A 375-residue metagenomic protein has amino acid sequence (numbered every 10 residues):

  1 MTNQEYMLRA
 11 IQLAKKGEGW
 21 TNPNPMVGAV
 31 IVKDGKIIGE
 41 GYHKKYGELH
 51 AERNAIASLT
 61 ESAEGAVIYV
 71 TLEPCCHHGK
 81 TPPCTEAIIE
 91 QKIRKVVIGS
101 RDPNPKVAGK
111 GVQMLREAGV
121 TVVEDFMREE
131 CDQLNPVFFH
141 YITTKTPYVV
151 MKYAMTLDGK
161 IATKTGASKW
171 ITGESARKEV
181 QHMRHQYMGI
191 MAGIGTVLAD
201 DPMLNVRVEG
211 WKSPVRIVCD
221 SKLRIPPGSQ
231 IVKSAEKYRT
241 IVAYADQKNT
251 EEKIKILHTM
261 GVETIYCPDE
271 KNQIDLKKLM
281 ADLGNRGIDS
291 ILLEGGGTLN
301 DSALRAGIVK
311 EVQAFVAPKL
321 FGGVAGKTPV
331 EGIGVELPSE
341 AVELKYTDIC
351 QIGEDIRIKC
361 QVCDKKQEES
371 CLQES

Functional and structural regions predicted by a protein language model:
N3-G17, N22-N24, A63, K80 (+2 more regions): Enzymes that bind and transform nitrogen-containing heteroaromatic metabolites
L8, Q12-K15, G39, H50-R53 (+4 more regions): A broad detector of short, well-ordered amphipathic alpha-helices that serve as recognition/interaction surfaces
A10-A14, A29, D34-G41, E130-T143 (+1 more regions): A short, flexible N-terminal coil/short beta segment enriched in small residues
G19-T21, V112, F126-A154: Proteins enriched for Cys/Gly/acidic motifs involved in redox and nucleic-acid/cofactor modification
P25-V27, M127-E130, G295: Short, conserved alpha-helical segments within structured domains
M26-G35, Y153-A154, I358: Short beta-strand scaffold segments in enzyme catalytic cores
I31-E130, V215, I241, D246-K248 (+1 more regions): Zn2+-dependent cytidine deaminase-like catalytic core
